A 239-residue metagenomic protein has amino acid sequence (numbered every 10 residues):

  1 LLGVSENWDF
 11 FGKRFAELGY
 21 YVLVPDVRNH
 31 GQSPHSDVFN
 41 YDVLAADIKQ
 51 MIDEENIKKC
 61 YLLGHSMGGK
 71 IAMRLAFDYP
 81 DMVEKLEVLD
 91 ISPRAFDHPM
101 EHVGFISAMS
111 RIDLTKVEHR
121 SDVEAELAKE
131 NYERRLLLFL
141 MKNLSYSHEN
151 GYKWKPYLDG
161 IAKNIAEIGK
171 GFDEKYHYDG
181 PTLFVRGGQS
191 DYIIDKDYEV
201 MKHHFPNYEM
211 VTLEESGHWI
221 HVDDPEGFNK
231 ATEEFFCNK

Functional and structural regions predicted by a protein language model:
L1-G3, S66: Active-site glycine-rich loops that stabilize anionic/oxyanionic intermediates across multiple enzyme folds
G3-V4, R28-S33, R94, S216-W219: Active-site loop signature of alpha/beta-hydrolase-fold enzymes
D9-G12, A16-E17, Y21-L63, M67 (+1 more regions): Active-site loop/oxyanion-hole signature of alpha/beta-hydrolase fold enzymes
Y21, K58-Y61, M82-K85, P181 (+1 more regions): Structural signature of beta-strand start/N-cap positions in the alpha/beta core of ABC transporter nucleotide-binding
M73-D78, M82-E118: Flexible "cap/lid" loop of the alpha/beta hydrolase fold
L114-F172: Conserved alpha/beta-hydrolase catalytic His-Asp/Glu region
H148-H204, E209-T212: Conserved serine/cysteine hydrolase catalytic core
Y208-K239: Catalytic active-site module of serine/aspartate enzymes centered on a nucleophile-bearing elbow/loop
